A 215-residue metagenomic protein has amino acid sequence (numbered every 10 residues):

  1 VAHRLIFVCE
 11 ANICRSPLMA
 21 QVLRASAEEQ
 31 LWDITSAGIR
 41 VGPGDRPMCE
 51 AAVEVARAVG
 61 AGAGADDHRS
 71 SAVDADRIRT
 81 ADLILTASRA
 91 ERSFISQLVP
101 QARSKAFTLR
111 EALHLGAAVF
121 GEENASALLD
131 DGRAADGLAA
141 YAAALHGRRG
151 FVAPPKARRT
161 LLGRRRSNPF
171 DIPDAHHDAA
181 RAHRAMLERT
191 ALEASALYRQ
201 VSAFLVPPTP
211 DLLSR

Functional and structural regions predicted by a protein language model:
V1-A81, R89-S93, Q101, R199-P208: Conserved active-site segments centered on acidic
S96-R215: Phosphate-binding/catalytic loops
